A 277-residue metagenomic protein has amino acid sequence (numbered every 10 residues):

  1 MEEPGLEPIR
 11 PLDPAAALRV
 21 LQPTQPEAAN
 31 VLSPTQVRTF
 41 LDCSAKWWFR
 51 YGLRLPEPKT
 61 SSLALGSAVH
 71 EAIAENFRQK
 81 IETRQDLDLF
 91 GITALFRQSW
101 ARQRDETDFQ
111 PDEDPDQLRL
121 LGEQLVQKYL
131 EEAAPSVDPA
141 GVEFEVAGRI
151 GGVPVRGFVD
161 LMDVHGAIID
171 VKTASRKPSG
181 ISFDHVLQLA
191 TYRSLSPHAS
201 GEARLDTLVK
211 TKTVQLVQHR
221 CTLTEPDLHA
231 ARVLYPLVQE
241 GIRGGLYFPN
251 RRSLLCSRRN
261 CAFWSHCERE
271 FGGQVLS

Functional and structural regions predicted by a protein language model:
M1-S277: RecB-family 4Fe-4S metal-dependent nuclease core
